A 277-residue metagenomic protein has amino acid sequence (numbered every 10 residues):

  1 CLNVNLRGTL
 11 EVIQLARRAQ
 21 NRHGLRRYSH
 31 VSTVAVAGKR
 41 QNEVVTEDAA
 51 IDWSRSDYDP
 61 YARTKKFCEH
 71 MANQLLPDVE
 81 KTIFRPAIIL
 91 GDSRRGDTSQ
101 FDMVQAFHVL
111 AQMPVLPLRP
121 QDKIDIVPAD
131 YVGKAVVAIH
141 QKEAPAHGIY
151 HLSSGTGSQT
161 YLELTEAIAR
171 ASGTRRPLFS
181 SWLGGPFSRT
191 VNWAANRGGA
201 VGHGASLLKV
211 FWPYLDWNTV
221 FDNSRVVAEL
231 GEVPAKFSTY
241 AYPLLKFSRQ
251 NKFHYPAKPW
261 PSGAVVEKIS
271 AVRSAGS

Functional and structural regions predicted by a protein language model:
C1-V4: A hydrophobic alpha-helix adjacent to the NAD(P)-binding/active-site core of NAD(P)-dependent oxidoreductases, strongly
L6-V12, T64-A72: Conserved catalytic Lys-bearing alpha helix of Rossmann-like short-chain dehydrogenase/reductases
R7-P60, T82: Conserved Rossmann-fold NAD(P)-dependent oxidoreductase catalytic core, especially the SDR/UDP-sugar
D59, L90-F101, L118-D130: Glycine-rich "substrate-gating" loop/helix at the edge of Rossmann-like oxidoreductase active sites
E69-G96: Conserved beta-loop-beta element that borders a ligand/cofactor-binding pocket
V104-P117, K123-Y161, T165-T174: Alpha-helical substrate-binding/gating segment
E163-D216, F237, F253-A264: Terminal hydrophobic/aromatic helix or amphipathic segment near a protein terminus
V220-S277: Amphipathic terminal alpha-helices
